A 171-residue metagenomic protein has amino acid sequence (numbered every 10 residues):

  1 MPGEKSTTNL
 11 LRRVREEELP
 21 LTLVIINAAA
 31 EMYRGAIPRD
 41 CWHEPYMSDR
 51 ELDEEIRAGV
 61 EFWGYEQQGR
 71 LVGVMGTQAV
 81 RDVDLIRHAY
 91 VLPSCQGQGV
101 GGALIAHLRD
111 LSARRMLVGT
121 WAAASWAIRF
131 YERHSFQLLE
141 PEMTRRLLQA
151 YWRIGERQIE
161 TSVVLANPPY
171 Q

Functional and structural regions predicted by a protein language model:
P2, V118, R133, Q137 (+1 more regions): Terminal substrate-recognition subdomain of acyl/acetyltransferases
L10-V24: A short beta-loop-alpha structural element at the N-terminal edge of CoA-dependent acyl/N-acetyltransferase catalytic
N27-L52: Conserved GNAT-fold acetyl-CoA-binding loop/helix
R50-G64, Q158-T161: A short helix-loop-beta-strand connector motif used in the catalytic cores of GNAT acetyltransferases and, in some
G64, R70-Q78, L85-Y90: Conserved beta-strand in the GNAT
A89-Q96, T120-A122: A short, internal acetyl-CoA/4′-phosphopantetheine-binding micro-motif in the GNAT/acyltransferase core
V91, G97-D110, R133: Conserved acetyl-CoA-binding loop-helix of GNAT-fold acetyltransferases
V118-I128, T144-Q149: Conserved beta-strand-loop-alpha-helix junction that forms the acyl-donor binding cleft
